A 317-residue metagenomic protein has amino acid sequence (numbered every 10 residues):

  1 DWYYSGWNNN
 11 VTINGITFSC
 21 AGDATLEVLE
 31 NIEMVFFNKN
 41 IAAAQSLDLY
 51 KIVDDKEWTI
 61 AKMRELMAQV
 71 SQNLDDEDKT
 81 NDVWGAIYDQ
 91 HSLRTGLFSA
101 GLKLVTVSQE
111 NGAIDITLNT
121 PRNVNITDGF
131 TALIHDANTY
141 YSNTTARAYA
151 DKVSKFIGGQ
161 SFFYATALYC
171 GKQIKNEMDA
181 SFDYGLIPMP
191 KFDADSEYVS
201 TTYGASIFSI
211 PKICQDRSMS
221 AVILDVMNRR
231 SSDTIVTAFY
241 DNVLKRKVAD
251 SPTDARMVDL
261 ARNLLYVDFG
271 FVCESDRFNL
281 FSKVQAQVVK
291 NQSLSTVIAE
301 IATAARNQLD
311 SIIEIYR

Functional and structural regions predicted by a protein language model:
D1-W2, V53, L104-N125, F192-V199: Short, solvent-exposed loop/beta-turn-alpha elements that line the ligand-binding surface or hinge of extracytoplasmic
S5-V35, A43, A61-D115: Extracytoplasmic/periplasmic solute-binding protein
D48-V53, T131-R147, M178-D183: A local structural motif
K62-Q72, Y149-Y164: Short helices/loops that flank or line small-molecule/ion binding pockets
R64-Q69, V107-T145: Glycine-centered hinge/linker elements that transmit conformational signals in sensory and ligand-binding systems
D89-S92, T166-G171: Beta->alpha turn/N-cap motifs
N176-L244: Extracytoplasmic/periplasmic substrate-recognition and gating elements
K212-A221, S231-R317: Conserved C-terminal helix/tail region of periplasmic/extracytoplasmic solute-binding proteins
